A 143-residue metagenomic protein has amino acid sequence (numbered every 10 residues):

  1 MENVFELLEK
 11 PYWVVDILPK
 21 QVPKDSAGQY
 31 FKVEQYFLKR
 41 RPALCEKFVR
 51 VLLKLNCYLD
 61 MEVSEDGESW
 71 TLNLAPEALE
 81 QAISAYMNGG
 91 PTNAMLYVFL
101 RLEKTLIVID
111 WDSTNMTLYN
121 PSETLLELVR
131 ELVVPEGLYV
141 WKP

Functional and structural regions predicted by a protein language model:
M1-N115, Y119-P143: Structured alpha/beta or helical-core interaction and ligand-binding surfaces enriched in interleaved
